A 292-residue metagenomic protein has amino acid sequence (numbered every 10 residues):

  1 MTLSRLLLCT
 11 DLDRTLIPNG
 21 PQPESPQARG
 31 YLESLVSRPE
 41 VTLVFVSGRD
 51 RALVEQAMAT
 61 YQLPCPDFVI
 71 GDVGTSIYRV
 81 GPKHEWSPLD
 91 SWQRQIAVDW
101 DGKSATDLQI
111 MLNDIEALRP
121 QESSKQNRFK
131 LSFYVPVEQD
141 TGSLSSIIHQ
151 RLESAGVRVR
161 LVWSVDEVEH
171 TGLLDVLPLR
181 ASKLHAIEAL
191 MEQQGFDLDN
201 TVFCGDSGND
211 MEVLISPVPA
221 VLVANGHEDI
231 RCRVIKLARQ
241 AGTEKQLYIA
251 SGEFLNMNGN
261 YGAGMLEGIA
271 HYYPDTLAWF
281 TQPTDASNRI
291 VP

Functional and structural regions predicted by a protein language model:
L3, L177, L184-P292: Mg2+-dependent phosphoryl-transfer enzymes with acidic/Ser/Thr/Gly-rich catalytic loops
L3-P21, L214: Asp-based phosphoryl-transfer active-site loop
T10, G71, G205: Active-site flanking residues adjacent to catalytic metal/cofactor-binding acidic residues
N19-P23, V46-G48, L179: Short, flexible loop segments at the rims of nucleotide/cofactor-binding pockets, characterized by
P23-P26, N225: A short acidic/small-residue loop/turn micro-motif
P26-S123: Active-site phosphate-binding/coordination module
Q109-V202, S207-P217: Conserved acidic, metal-coordinating active-site core of Asp-based, Mg2+-dependent phosphoryl-transfer enzymes
